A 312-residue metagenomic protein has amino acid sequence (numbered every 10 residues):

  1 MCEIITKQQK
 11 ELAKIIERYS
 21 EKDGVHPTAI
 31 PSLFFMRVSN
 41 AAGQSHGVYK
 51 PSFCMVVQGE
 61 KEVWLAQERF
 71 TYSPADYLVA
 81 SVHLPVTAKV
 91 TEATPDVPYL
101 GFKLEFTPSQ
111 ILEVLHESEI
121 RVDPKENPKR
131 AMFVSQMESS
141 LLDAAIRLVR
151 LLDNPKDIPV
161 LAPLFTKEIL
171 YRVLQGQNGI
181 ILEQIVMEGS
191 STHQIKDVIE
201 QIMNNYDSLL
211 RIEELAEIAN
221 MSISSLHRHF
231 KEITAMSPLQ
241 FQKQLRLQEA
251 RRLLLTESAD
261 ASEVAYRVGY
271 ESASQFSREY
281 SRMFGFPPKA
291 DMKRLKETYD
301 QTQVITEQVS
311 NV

Functional and structural regions predicted by a protein language model:
M1-A29, A42-G43, N127-K129, Q301-T302: A short, N-terminal "cap"/entry segment at the start of jelly-roll beta-barrel domains of the cupin/DSBH fold
C2-Q8, I111-E168, R172, V198-E200: Amphipathic alpha-helical segments enriched in hydrophobic/aromatic residues interleaved with Lys/Arg
G24, D153-L161, I181-I185: Hydrophobic/aromatic-rich alpha-helical bundle segments in the mid-to-C-terminal region
V25-V122: N-terminal regulatory/effector-sensing and dimerization cores that precede helix-turn-helix DNA-binding domains
K125, P159, Q177-I181, L209: Short, structured loop/turn "capping" segments at alpha-beta junctions
S135-V149, P163-T166, L170, L174 (+2 more regions): A short, Lys/Arg-enriched amphipathic alpha-helix from helix-turn-helix/homeodomain DNA-binding modules
E168, R172-Q177, M187, M203 (+3 more regions): Basic/polar phosphate-binding segments, predominantly the helix-turn-helix DNA-binding elements of transcriptional
H193-K196, N205, A235-V268, A290 (+2 more regions): Hydrophobic, well-ordered secondary-structure segments that either form specific early membrane-associated helices used
